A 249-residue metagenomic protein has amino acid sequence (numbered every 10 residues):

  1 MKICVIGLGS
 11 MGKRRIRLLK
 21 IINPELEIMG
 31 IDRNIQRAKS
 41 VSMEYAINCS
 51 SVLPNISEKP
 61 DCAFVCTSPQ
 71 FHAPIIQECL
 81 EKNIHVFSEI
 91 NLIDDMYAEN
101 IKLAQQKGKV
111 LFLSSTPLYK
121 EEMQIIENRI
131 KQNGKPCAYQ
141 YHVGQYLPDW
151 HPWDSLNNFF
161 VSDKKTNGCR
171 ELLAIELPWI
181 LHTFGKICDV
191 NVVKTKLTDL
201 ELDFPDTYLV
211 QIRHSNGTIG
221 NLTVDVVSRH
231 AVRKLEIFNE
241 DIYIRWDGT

Functional and structural regions predicted by a protein language model:
M1-Y45: N-terminal Rossmann-like dinucleotide-binding module
I28, D61, C137: Conserved acidic residues
A46-K59: Short acidic low-complexity segments
C62, S68-P69, A73-L118: Beta-strand-loop-alpha-helix segment that lines the small-molecule cofactor/substrate pocket of alpha/beta enzymes
C66-T67, V143: Glycine-rich, N-terminal phosphate-binding loop of Rossmann-like dinucleotide-binding domains
P117-N191, T198: Predominantly a Rossmann-like dinucleotide-binding segment in NAD(P)-dependent oxidoreductases
L172-T249: Contiguous beta-strand/loop segments that form the cofactor/metal-binding neighborhood of enzyme cores
